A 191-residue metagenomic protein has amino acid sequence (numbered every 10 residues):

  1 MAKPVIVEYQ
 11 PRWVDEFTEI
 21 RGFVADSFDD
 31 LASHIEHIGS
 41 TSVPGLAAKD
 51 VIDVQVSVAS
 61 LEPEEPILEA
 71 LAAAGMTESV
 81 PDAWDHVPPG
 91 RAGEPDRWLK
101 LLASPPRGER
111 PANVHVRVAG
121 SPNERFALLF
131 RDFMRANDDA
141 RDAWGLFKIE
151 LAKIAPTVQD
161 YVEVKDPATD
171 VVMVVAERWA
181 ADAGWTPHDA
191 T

Functional and structural regions predicted by a protein language model:
M1, G45-K49, R125: Short, flexible turn/loop "capping" segments at secondary-structure junctions
M1-E36: Helical scaffold of the NTase/Pol beta-like nucleotidyltransferase catalytic core
A2, D50-V54, R110-A112: Short amphipathic alpha-helical segments
V5-R12, Q55-A59, L129-M134: Short histidine-centered catalytic/ligand-binding loop motif
F23-E65: Active-site nucleotide-donor binding segment shared across nucleotidyl transfer reactions
P66-G75: Short amphipathic alpha-helices in soluble, non-transmembrane regions that often serve as interface/regulatory elements
M76-A119: Conserved catalytic core of two-metal-ion nucleotidyltransferases
N113-T191: Catalytic cores of NTP-dependent nucleotidyl/adenyl transfer enzymes across multiple folds
